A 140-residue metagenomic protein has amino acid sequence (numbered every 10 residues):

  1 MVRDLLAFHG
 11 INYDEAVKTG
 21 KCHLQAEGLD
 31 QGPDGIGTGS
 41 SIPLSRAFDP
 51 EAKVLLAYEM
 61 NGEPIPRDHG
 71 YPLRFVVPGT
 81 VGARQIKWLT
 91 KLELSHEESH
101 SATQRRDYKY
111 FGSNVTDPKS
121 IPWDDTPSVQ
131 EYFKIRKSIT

Functional and structural regions predicted by a protein language model:
M1-A7: Long, well-ordered hydrophobic secondary-structure segments characteristic of membrane-embedded and membrane-proximal
A7-T140: Extended, aromatic/histidine-rich regions of cofactor-dependent oxidoreductases associated with respiratory
